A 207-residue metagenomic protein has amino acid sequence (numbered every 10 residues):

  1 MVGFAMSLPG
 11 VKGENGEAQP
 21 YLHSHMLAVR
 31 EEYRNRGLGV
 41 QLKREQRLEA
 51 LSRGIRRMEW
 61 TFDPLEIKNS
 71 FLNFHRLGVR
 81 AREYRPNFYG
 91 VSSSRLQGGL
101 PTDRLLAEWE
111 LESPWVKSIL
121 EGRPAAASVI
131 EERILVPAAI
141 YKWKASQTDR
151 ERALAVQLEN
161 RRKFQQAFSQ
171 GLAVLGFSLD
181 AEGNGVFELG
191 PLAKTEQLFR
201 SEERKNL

Functional and structural regions predicted by a protein language model:
M1-V29, L175-D180, P191-A193: A conserved beta-strand-loop-helix scaffold within acyl/acetyltransferase catalytic domains
Q19-E31, E132-A139, W143-S146: Conserved acetyl-CoA binding element of GNAT-fold acetyltransferases
V29, R34-A50, N69, R152 (+1 more regions): Conserved acetyl-CoA-binding loop-helix of GNAT-fold acetyltransferases
R47, L51, H75, Q165-F168: Non-catalytic positions within long, well-ordered alpha-helices that form the structural scaffold/packing of enzyme
A50-D63: Conserved GNAT acetyl-CoA-binding A-motif
T61, F71, H75-R95, G176-L179: Conserved catalytic-core motifs of GNAT/GCN5-like acyltransferases
N87-L120, G190-E203: C-terminal "cap" of GNAT-fold acetyltransferases
E151-G171: A conserved acidic, glycine/proline-rich C-terminal tail/linker
